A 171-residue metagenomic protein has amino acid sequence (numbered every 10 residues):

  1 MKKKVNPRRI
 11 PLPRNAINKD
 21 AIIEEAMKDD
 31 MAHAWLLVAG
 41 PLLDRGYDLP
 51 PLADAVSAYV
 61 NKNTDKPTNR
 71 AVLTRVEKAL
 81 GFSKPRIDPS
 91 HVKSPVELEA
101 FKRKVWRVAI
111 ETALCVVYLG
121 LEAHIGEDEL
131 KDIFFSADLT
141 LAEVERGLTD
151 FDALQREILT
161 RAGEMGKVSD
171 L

Functional and structural regions predicted by a protein language model:
M1-L171: Structure-specific DNA junction-binding interface
